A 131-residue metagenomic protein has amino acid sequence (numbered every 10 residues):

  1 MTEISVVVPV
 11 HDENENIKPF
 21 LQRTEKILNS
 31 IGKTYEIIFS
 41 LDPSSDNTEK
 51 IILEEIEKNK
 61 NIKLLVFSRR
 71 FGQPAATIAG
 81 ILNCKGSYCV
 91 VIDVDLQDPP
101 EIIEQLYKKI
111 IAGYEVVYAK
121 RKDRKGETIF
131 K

Functional and structural regions predicted by a protein language model:
M1-T128: Structured catalytic core of nucleotide-sugar glycosyltransferases
